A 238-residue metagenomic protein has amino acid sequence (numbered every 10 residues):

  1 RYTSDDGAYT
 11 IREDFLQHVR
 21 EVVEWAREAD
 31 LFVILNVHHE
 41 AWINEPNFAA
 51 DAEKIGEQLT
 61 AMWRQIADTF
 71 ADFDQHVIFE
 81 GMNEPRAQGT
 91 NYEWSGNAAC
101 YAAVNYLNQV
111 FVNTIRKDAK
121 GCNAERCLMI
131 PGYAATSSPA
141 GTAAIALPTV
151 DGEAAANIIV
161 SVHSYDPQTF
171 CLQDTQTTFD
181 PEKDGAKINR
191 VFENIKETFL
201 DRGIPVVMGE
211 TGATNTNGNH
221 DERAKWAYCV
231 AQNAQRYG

Functional and structural regions predicted by a protein language model:
R1-H39, I43-G81, A103-D118, N233: An active-site-proximal structural segment forming one wall of the substrate-binding cleft that immediately precedes
Y2-D5, A41-E45, Q88, S137 (+1 more regions): Short, solvent-exposed loop/turn segments at secondary-structure junctions
D6-T10, A98-A99, E182, N217-G218: Short, contiguous strand/loop micro-motifs
L16, T60, N189-F192, A224-A227: Structural motif corresponding to alpha-helix initiation and N-cap regions
E57-Q176, P181-K187, E193-A213, R236-Y237: Active-site region of glycoside hydrolase catalytic domains
T211-G238: C-terminal/domain-terminus segments
